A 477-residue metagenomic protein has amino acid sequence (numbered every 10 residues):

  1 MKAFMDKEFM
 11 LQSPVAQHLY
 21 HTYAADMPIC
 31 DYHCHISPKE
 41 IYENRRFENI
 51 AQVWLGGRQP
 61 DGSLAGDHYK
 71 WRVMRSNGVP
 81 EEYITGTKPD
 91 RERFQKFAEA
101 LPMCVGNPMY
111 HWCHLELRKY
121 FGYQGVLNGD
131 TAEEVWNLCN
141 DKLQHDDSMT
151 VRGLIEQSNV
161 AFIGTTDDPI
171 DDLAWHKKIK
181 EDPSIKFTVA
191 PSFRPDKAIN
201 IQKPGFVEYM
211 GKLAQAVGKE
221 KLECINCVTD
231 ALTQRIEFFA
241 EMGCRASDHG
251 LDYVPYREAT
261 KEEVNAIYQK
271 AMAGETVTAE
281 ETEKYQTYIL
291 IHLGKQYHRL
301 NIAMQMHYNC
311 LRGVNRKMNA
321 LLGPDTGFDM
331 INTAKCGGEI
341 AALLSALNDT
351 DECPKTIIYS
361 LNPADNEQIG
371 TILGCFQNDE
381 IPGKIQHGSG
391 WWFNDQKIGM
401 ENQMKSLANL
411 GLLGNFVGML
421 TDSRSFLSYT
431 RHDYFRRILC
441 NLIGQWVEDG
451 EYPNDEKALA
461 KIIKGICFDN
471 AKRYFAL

Functional and structural regions predicted by a protein language model:
K2-L300, E352-P354, I358-G370, G374-L477: Metal-cofactor-binding active-site regions of metalloenzymes
E43-N44, K317-N319: Short secondary-structure transition/capping segments
A279, F328-A334: A short acidic, glycine-rich active-site loop that binds or catalyzes chemistry on phosphate/adenosine moieties
M304-M306: C-terminal amphipathic alpha-helical interaction region
C310, N315: Hard-cation-handling environments
N319-G327: Short glycine/proline- and charge-enriched loop/turn segments that cap or connect secondary-structure elements
A334-I340: Divalent-cation-assisted or electrostatically stabilized phosphate/pyrophosphate-binding catalytic cores
L343-D349: Short, basic/hydrophobic alpha-helical segments
